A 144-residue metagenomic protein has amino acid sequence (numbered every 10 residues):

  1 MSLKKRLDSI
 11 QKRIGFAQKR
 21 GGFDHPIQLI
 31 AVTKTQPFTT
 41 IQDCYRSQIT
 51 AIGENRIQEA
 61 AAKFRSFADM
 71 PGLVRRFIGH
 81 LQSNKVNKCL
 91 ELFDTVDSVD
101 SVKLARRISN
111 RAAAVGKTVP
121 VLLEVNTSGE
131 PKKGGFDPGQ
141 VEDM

Functional and structural regions predicted by a protein language model:
M1-M144: Conserved alpha/beta-domain cores
